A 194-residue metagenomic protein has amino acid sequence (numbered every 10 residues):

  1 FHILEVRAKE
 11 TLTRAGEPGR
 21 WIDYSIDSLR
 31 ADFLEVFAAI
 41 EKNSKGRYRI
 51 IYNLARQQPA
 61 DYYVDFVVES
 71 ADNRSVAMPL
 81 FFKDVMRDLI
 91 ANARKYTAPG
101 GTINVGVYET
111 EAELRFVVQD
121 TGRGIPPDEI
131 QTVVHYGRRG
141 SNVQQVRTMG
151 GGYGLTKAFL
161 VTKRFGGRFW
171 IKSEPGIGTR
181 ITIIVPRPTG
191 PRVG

Functional and structural regions predicted by a protein language model:
A93-R94: Short helix-loop "hinge" at the ATP-lid/N-box region of the Bergerat-fold HATPase_c
G100-A112: Short beta-strand/loop element within the Bergerat-fold HATPase_c
D120: Acidic ATP/Mg2+-coordinating residue in the GHKL
I125-R138: Short conserved segment of the HATPase_c
G151-L155: Hydrophobic Leu site in an alpha-helix of the histidine kinase catalytic ATPase core
G166-K172: Glycine-rich ATP-binding loops of the HATPase_c
I177-I181: Glycine-rich GHKL/ HATPase_c ATP-binding element in histidine kinases
